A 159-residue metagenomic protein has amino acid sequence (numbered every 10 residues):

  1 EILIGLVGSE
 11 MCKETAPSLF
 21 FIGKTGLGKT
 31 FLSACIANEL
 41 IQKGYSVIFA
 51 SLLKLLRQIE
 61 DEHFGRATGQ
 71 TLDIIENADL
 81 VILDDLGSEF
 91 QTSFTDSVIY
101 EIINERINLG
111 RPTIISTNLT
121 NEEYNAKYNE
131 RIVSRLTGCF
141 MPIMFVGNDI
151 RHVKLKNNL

Functional and structural regions predicted by a protein language model:
E1-G8, C12-T15: Single conserved hydrophobic/aromatic residue that forms the stacking wall/gate of nucleotide- or nucleobase-binding
K13-E14, L40-Q42, D73-E76, N104-L109 (+1 more regions): Conserved catalytic network of the ASCE P-loop NTPase/AAA+ motor domain
A16, I41, Y45-N77: Short glycine-rich substrate-engagement loop in P-loop NTPases that contacts/grips substrate
A16-S33: Walker A/P-loop nucleotide-binding motif
F31-K43: P-loop NTPase Walker A phosphate-binding motif
Y45-S46, N77-L80, L109-I115: Loop/turn-to-beta-strand initiation segments
L55-E62, L86-L159: Replace "adjacent to P-loop NTPase cores in ATP/GTP-dependent enzymes" with "adjacent to NTP-binding cores
T71-S93: Conserved P-loop NTPase "ATPase switch" module shared by AAA+ and STAND
